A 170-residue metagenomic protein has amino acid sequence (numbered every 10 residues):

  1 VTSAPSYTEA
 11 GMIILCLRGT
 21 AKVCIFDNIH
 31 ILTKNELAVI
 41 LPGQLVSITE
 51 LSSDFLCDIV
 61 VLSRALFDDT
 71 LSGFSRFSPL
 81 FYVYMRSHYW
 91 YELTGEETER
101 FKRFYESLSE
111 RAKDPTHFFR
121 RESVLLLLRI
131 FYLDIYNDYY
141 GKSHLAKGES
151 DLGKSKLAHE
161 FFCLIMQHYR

Functional and structural regions predicted by a protein language model:
V1-T33: Generic protein-terminus/edge-of-domain signal
M12-L15, R100-S107, L127, F131-D134: Amphipathic, well-ordered alpha-helical segments in soluble domains
I13, L37-V39, I59-V61: Conserved hydrophobic/aromatic beta-strand scaffold that supports enzyme active sites
C16-R18, L41, L51: A short, compositionally biased micro-patch
K22-C24, V46-S53: Short beta-strand His + acidic residue motifs that chelate non-heme Fe in jelly-roll/DSBH and cupin folds
A38, P42-I48, F67-D68: Histidine-centered metal-chelating micro-motifs
T49-K113: A hydrophobic/aromatic-rich effector-binding and dimerization subdomain of bacterial HTH-type transcriptional regulators
E92-L93, P115-S123, Y136-R170: Short, Lys/Arg-enriched, Trp-marked, Pro/Gly-tolerant hinge/linker segments that flank
